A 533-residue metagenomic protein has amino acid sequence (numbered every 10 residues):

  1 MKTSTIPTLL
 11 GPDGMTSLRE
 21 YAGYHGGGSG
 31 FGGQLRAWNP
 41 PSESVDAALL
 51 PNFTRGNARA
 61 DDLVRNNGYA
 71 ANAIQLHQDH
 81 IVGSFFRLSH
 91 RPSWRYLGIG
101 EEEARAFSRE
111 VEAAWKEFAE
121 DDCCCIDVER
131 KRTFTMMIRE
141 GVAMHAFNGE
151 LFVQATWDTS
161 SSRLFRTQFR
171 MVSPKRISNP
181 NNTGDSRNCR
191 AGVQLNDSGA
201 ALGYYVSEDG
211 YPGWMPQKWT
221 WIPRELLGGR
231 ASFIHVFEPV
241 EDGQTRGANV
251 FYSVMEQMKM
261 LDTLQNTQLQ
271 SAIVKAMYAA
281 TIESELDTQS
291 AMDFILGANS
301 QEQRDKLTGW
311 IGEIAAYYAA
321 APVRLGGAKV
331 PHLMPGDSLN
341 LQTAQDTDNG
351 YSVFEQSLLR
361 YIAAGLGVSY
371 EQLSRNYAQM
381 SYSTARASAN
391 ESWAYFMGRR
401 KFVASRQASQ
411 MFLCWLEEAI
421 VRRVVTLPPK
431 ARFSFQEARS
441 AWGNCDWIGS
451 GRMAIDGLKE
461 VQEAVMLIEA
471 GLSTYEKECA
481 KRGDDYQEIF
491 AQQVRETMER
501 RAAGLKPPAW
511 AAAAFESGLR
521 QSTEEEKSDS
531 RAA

Functional and structural regions predicted by a protein language model:
M1-E101, R531-A533: N-terminal-proximal low-complexity accessory segments that begin disordered and transition into the first
K2-T3, D337-D348, N390, L458-A533: Activation/maturation switch segments at domain boundaries
N39, R132-I138, A155-V172, D287-S300 (+2 more regions): Charge-rich, acidic-biased intrinsically disordered regions
L76-P239, L467: Structured, mid-chain assembly/scaffold modules that mediate subunit interfaces within large macromolecular complexes
R109-E120, R132, R139-F147, L151-Q154 (+10 more regions): A broad, structural surface signal
D122, V128, A328-I455: Surface-exposed loop-to-helix/strand elements on domain peripheries
C124, F147, L151, D242 (+10 more regions): Intrinsically disordered or highly flexible coil/loop and linker segments, enriched in small and charged/polar residues
F233-S388: Extended, charged amphipathic alpha-helical segments
